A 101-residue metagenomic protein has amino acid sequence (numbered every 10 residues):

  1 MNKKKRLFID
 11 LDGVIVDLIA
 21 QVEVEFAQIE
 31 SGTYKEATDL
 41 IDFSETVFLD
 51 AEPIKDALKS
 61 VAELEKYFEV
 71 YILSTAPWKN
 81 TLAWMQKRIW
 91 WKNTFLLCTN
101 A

Functional and structural regions predicted by a protein language model:
M1-L49: Active-site neighborhood of HAD-like aspartate-dependent phosphohydrolases
K4, Y67-F68, C98-T99: Short, well-ordered alpha-helix to beta-strand connector turns
E30-Y34, E63, K92: General structural signal for secondary-structure boundaries
E52-P53, A57-K87, W91: Substrate-recognition element of Asp-dependent hydrolases with the DxDx(T/V) motif
I89-A101: Structural recognition of alpha->loop->beta junctions
